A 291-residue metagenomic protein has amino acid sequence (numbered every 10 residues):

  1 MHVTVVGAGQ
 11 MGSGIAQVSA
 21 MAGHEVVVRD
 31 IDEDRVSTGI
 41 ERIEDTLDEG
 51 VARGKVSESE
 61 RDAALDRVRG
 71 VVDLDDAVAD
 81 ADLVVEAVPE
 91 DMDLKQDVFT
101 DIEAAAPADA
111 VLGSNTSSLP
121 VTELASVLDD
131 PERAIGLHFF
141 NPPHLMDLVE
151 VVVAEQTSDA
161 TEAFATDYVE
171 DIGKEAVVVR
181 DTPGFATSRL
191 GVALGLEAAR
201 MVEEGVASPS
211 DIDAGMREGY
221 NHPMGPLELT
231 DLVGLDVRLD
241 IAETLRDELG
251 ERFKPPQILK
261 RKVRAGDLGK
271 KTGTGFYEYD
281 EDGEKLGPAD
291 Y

Functional and structural regions predicted by a protein language model:
M1-R53, A63, A105: NAD(P)+-binding Rossmann beta1-loop-alpha1 motif at the extreme N-terminus of oxidoreductases
H2-Q10, I15-E25, V127, A154 (+3 more regions): ATP-dependent carboxylate/acyl-activation modules
A22, D171-K174, R180, E203-E204 (+1 more regions): NAD(P)-dependent Rossmann-like dehydrogenase/reductase catalytic/cofactor-binding core
V27, S59, S188-L196, Y220: Structural/interface elements that position substrates and couple domains in central-metabolism enzymes
E49-L112: Rossmann-like NAD(P)-binding element
V88-D91, S117-L119, D282: Short glycine-rich anion-binding loops that position phosphate/pyrophosphate groups of nucleotides and phosphorylated
V111-R180, S188: Rossmann-fold dinucleotide-binding core
